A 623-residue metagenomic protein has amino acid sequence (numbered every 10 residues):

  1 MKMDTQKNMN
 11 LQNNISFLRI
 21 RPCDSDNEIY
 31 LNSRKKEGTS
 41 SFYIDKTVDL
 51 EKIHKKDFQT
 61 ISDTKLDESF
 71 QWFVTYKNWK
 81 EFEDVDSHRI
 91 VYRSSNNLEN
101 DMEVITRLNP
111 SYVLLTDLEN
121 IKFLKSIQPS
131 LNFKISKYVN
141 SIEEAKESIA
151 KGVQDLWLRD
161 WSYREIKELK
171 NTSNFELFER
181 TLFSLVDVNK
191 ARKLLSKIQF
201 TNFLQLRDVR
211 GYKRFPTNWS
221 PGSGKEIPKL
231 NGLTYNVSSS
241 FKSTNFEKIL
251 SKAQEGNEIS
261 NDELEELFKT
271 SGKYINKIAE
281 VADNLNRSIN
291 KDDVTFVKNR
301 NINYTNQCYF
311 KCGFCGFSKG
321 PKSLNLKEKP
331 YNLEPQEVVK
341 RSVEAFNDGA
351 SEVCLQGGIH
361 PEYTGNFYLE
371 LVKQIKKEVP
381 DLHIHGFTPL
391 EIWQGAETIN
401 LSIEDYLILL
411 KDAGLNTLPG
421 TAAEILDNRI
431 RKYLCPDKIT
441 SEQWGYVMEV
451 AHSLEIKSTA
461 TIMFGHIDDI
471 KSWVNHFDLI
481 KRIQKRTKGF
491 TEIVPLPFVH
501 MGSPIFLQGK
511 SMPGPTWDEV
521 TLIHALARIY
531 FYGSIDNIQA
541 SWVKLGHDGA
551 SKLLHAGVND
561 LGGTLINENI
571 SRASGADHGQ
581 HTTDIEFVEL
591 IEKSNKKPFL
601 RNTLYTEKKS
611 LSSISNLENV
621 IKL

Functional and structural regions predicted by a protein language model:
K2-Y30, R34-G38, F42-I44, L50-H54 (+5 more regions): Auxiliary Fe-S-binding modules of radical SAM enzymes
N8-C23, S87-H88, F296-E328, H383-Q394 (+4 more regions): N-terminal small/glycine-rich loop or linker at the start of catalytic domains across soluble metabolic enzymes
N14-D26, V48, K277-K322, P330-C354: N-terminal pre-triad scaffold of radical SAM enzymes
I15-F17, D57-T60, D86-S95, S126-Y138 (+3 more regions): Short beta-strand/loop segments at the ligand-binding rim of alpha/beta enzyme cores
R21-C23, T47-D67, N347-M448, H452-A460 (+2 more regions): Conserved SAM/AdoMet-binding glycine-rich loop
C23-Y30, K35-R107, T305, F314 (+5 more regions): Active-site beta->alpha loop and helix N-cap motifs at the rims of alpha/beta catalytic domains
E81, N100-V104, K122-S126, E147 (+10 more regions): Alpha-helical scaffolding segments of alpha/beta enzyme cores, especially the outer helices of TIM-barrel or partial
N96-L98, Y138-V139, T364-G365, I392-S402 (+3 more regions): Active-site glycine- and acidic-residue-rich loops that bind and position anionic ligands or nucleotide-like cofactors
